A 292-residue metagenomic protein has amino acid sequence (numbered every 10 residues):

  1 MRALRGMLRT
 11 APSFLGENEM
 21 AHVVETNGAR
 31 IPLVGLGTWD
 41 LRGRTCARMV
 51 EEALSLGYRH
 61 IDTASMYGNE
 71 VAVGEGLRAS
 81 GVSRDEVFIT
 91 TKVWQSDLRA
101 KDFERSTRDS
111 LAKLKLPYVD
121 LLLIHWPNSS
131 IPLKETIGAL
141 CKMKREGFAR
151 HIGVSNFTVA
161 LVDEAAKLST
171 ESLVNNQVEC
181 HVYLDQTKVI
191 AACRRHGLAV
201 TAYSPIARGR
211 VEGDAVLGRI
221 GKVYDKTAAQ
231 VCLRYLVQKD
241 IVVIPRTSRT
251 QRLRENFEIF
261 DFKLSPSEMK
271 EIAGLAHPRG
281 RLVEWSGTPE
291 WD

Functional and structural regions predicted by a protein language model:
A3-V87, A207, E290-W291: N-terminal binding-site loop/beta-alpha segment at the start of enzyme catalytic domains that lines or forms
L41-R44, T63-A72, S96-K101, S129-P132 (+2 more regions): Acidic-and-aromatic substrate-binding clefts and catalytic sites of carbohydrate-active enzymes
R42-A53, R99-L114, V162-D163: Short, acidic/polar
H60, Y118-L121, H151, N175: Residues at the N-termini of beta-strands
G74-R84, R108-K115, A166-S169, I190-R195: Acidic (Asp/Glu)-rich catalytic clusters
R84-L98, L121-P127, N156-V159, C180: A short, structured active-site edge motif that brings together acidic residues
D97-T136: Glycine/small-residue-rich loop that forms an oxyanion/phosphate-binding "nest" at active or ligand-binding sites
P127-D292: Beta/alpha (TIM)-barrel catalytic core signal, keyed to glycine-rich beta->alpha loops juxtaposed to Asp/Glu that bind
